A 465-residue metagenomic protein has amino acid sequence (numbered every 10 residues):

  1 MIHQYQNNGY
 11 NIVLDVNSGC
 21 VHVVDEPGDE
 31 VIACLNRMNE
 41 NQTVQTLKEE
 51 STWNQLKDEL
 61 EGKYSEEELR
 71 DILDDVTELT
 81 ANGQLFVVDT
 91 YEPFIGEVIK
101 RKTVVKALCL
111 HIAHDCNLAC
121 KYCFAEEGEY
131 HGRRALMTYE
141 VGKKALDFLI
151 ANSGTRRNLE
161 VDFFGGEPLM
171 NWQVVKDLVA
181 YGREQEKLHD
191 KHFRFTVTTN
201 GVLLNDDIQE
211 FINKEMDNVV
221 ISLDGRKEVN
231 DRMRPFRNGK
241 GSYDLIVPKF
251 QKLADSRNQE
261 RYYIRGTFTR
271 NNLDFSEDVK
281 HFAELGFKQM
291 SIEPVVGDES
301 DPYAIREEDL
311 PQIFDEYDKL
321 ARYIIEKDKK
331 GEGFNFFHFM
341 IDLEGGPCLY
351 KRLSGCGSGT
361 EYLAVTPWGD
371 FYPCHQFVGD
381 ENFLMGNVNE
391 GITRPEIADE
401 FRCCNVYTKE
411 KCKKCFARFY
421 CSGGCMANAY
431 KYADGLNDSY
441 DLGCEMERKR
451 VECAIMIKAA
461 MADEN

Functional and structural regions predicted by a protein language model:
M1-N39: Acidic, low-complexity/disordered tracts enriched in E/D and polar residues
L14, I325-V378, T408-A429: C-terminal accessory regions of radical SAM enzymes
E40-E61: Short acidic, hydrophobic short linear motifs in intrinsically disordered regions
K63-Y64, D71-D75, L79-N82, F86-E210 (+1 more regions): Conserved alpha-helical substructure of the radical SAM core
C123-E129, Q259, F416-Y420, Y430: Detector for the c-type heme attachment site
G142, L146-D162, N171-V295: Radical SAM/AdoMet-radical enzyme domain recognition
R232-D244, Q251, D255-Y362, E381-L384: Radical SAM enzyme [4Fe-4S]-AdoMet core and its adjacent flexible, acidic and glycine-rich loops/tails across
V378-N465: Flexible mid-to-C-terminal extensions adjoining Fe-S/redox cofactors in radical SAM and related proteins
